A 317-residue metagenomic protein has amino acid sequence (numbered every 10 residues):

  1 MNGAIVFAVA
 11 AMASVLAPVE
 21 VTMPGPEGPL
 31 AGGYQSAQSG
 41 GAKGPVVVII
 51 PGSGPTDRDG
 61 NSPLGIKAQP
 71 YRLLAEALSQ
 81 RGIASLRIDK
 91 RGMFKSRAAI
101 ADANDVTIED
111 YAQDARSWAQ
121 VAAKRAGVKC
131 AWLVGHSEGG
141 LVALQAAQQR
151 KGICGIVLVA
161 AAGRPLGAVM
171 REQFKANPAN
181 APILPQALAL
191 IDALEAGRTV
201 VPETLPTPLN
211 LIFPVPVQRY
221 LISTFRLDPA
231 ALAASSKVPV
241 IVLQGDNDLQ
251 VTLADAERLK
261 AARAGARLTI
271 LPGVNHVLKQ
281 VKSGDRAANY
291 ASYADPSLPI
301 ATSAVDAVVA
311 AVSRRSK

Functional and structural regions predicted by a protein language model:
S14-G41: N-terminal cap/lid segment of alpha/beta-hydrolase-fold proteins
S39-L78: Short, surface-exposed "cap/lid" segments of acyl-processing enzymes
Q69-R97: Conserved alpha/beta-hydrolase
P70, A103-K124: Alpha/beta-hydrolase active-site loop
Q120-N177: Primarily recognizes the serine-hydrolase "nucleophile elbow" in alpha/beta-hydrolase and SGNH/GDSL folds
V157-A230: Accessory cap/linker subdomain of secreted extracellular hydrolases
S236, V242-Q244: Short beta-strand/loop motif that positions the catalytic acidic residue of the alpha/beta-hydrolase fold
V274-V277, K282-K317: Catalytic active-site module of serine/aspartate enzymes centered on a nucleophile-bearing elbow/loop
